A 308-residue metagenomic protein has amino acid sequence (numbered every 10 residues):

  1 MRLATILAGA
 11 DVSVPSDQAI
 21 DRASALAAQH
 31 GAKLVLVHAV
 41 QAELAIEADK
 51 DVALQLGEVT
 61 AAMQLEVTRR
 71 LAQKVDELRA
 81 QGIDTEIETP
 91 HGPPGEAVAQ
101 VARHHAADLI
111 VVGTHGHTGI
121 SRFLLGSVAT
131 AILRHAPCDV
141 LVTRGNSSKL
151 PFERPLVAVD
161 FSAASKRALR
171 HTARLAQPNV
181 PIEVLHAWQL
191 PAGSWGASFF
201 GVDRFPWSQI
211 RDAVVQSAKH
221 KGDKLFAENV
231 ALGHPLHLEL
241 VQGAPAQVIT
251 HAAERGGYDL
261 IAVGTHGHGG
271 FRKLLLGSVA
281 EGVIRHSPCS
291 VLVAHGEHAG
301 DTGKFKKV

Functional and structural regions predicted by a protein language model:
M1-L54, E153-S208, N229, P235-E239 (+1 more regions): Small/aliphatic-rich secondary-structure junction motif
M1-R2, P15, R22, Q29 (+8 more regions): Structural beta-alpha unit
R2-A4, Q18, A25-Q29, G95-S148 (+1 more regions): Gly/Ser-rich helix-loop-strand patches that form or flank binding pockets for ribonucleotide-derived cofactors
D11, P90, G116, D160-F161 (+2 more regions): Structured loop/turn residues at secondary-structure junctions
L34, T85-I87, V140, I182 (+2 more regions): Hydrophobic anchor at the start of a short beta-strand that flanks the dinucleotide cofactor-binding loop
T60, P206-V214: Structural signature of PLP-dependent enzymes
A218: Oxyanion-binding "anion nests"
